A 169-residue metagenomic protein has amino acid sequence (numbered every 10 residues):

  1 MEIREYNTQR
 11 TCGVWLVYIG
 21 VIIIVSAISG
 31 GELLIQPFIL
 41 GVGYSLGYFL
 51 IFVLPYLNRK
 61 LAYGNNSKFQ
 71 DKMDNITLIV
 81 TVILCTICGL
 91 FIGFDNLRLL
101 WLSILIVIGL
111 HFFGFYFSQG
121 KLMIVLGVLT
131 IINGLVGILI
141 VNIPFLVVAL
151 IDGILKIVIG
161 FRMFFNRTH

Functional and structural regions predicted by a protein language model:
M1-L16: N-terminal membrane topogenic signal
V17-V21, T77-G89, L126-I132, D152: Core segments of transmembrane alpha-helices that mediate helix-helix packing or line hydrophobic substrate/ligand
I19-M73, I79: Selected alpha-helical membrane-embedding segments in polytopic membrane proteins
V25-F38, C88-L99, I138-F145: Helix-coil boundary and interhelical linker segments in multi-pass alpha-helical membrane proteins
L40-G41, S67-I104: A loop-to-helix transmembrane entry motif
Y44-V53, I106-F115, G153-F164: Alpha-helical transmembrane segments and their membrane-interface exit regions
T86-I132: Membrane-proximal helix-loop-helix units in multi-pass membrane proteins
I124-H169: Terminal transmembrane helical module of multi-pass membrane proteins
